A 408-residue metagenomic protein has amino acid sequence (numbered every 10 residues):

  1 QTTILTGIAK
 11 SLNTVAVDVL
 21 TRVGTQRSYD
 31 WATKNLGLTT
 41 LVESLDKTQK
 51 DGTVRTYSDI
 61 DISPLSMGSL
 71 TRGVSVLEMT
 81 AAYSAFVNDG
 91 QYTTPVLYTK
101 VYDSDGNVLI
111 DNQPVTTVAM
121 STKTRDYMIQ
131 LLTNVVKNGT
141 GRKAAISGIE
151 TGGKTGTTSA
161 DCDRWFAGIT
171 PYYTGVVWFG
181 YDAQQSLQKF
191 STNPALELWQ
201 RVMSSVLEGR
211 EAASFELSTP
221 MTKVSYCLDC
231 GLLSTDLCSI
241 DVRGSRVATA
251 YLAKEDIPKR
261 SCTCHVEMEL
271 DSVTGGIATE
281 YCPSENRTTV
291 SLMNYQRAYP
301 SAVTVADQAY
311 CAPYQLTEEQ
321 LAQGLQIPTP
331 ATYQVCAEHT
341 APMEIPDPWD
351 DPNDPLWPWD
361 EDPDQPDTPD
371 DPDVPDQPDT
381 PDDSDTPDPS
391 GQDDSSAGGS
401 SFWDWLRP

Functional and structural regions predicted by a protein language model:
Q1-E208: Beta-lactam-recognizing serine transpeptidase/beta-lactamase-like catalytic domain environment
Y102, T151-P408: Soluble, non-transmembrane domains of envelope/secretory-pathway proteins that act on or interact with carbohydrate
